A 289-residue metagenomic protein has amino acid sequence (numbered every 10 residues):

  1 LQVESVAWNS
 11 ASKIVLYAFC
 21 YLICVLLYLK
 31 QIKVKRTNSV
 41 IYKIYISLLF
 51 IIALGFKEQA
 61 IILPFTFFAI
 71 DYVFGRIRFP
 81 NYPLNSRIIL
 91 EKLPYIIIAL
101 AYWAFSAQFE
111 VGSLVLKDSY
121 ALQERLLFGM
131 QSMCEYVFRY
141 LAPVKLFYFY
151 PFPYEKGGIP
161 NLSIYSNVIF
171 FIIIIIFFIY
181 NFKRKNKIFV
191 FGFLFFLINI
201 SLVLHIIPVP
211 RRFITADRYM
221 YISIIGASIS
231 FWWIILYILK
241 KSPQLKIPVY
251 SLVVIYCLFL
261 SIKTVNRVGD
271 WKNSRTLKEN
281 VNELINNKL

Functional and structural regions predicted by a protein language model:
L1-L289: Polytopic membrane enzymes that build or remodel cell-surface glycoconjugates and lipids
